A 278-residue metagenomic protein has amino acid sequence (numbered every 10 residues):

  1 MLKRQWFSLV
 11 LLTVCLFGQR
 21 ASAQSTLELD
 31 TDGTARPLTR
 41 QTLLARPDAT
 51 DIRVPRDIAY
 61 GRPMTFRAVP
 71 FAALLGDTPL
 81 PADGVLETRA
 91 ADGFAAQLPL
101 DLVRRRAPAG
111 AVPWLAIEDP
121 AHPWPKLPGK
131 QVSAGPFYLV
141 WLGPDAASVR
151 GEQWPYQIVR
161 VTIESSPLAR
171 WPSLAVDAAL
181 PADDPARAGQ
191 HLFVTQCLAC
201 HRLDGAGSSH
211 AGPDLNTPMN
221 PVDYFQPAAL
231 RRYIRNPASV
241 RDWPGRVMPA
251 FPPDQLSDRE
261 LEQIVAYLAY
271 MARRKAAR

Functional and structural regions predicted by a protein language model:
S8-G18: Bacterial N-terminal signal peptides
Q19-A23: Sec/Tat signal peptide C-region and signal peptidase I cleavage site
Q24-S165, R278: Structured, non-membrane catalytic/scaffold regions adjacent to prosthetic-group chemistry
P70, P185, F193-A199, D204 (+3 more regions): Short pre-active-site segment immediately N-terminal to redox-active cysteine/selenocysteine motifs in thiol-based
P167-L192: Electrostatic cytochrome c docking/interface patches
G189-D204, L230, M248-P249, I264-L268: The canonical Cys-X-X-Cys-His
R202-R235, A250: Gly/Gly-Pro-rich "capping" loops immediately C-terminal to redox-active cysteine motifs in periplasmic/lumenal
H210-N216, N236-M271, K275-R278: Axial heme c-ligation environment in periplasmic c-type cytochrome domains
